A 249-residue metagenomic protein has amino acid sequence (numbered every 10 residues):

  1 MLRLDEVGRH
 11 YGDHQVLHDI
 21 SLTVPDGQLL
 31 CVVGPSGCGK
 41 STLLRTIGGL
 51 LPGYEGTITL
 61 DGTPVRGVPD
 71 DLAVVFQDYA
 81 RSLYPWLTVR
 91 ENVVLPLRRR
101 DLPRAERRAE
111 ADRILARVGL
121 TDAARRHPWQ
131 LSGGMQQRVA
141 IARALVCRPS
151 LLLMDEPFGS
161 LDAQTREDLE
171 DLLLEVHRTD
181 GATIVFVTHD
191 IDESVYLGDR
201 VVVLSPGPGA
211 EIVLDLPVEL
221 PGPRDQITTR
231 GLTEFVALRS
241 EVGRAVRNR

Functional and structural regions predicted by a protein language model:
V33-P35: The feature captures the beta-strand-to-loop junction immediately N-terminal to the Walker
G48: Helix-to-loop junction immediately C-terminal to a conserved catalytic motif
E55-V68, E110: Conserved ABC transporter NBD signature motif
W86-L95: Short coil-to-helix segment of the ABC ATPase nucleotide-binding domain corresponding to the Q-loop/switch region
V94, A105-A123, E175: Conserved ABC ATPase "signature" region
H127-L131, M135: Conserved ABC ATPase signature
V146-S150: A short, proline-enriched helix->beta-strand linker immediately N-terminal to the Walker B motif in ABC-type P-loop
